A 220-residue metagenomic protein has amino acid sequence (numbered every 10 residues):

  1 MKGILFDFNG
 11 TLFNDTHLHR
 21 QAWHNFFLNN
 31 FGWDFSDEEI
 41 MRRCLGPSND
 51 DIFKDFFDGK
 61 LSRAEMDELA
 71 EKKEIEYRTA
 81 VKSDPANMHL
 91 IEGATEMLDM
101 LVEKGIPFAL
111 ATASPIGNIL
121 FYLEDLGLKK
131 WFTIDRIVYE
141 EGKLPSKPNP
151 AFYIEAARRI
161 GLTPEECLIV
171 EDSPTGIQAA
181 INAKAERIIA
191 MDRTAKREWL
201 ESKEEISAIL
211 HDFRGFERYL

Functional and structural regions predicted by a protein language model:
M1-K2, D99, P115-L220: Asp-based, Mg2+/Mn2+-dependent phosphohydrolase catalytic module
K2-T95, D99-K104: N-terminal helical cap/lid subdomain that shapes the substrate entry/recognition surface in HAD-like hydrolases
T11, T112-S114: Conserved phosphate-coupling serine/threonine residues in phosphotransfer and NTP-handling enzymes
D37-I40, A64-M66, A111, T133 (+2 more regions): Residue-level detector of family-conserved "landmark" positions at structurally sensitive sites
L90, A111, P145: Residue-level marker of regulatory loop/turn positions in helix-turn-helix DNA-binding domains and in histidine
